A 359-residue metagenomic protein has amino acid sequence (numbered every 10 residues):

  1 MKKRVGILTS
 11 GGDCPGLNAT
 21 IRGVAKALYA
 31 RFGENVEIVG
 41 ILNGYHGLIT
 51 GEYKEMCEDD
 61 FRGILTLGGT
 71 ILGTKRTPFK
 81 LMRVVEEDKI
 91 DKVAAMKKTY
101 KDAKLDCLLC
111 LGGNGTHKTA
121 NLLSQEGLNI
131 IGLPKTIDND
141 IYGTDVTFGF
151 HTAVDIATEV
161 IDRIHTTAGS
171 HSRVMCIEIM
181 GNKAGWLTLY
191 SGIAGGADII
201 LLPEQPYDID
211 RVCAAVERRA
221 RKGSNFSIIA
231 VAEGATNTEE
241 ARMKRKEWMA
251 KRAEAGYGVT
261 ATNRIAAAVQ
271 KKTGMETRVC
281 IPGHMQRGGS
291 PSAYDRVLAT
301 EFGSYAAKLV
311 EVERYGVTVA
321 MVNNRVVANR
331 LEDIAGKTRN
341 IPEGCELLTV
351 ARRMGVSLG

Functional and structural regions predicted by a protein language model:
M1-T9, T20-K104, G115, N237-R242 (+6 more regions): A cross-family phosphate/adenosyl-ligand binding-site feature
L8-T9, G40-L42, G73, C110-G112 (+7 more regions): Short beta-strand segments
C14-V24, L48-I49, V93-A94, L105-N121 (+6 more regions): Short glycine/serine/threonine-rich phosphate/pyrophosphate-binding segments that cradle anionic phosphate groups
G33, L123-T147, H151, L201-D208: Short, acidic/small-residue loops that bind anionic groups at enzyme active sites
T99, C110-G112, K118-L122, F150-H171 (+1 more regions): Accessory alpha-helical/coil subdomains and C-terminal extensions that flank or cap enzyme catalytic cores
G143-V154, G289-R296: Short beta-strand elements at the ligand-binding edges of bilobed clamshell
I265-Q270, S290, D295-F302: A C-terminal functional module that forms or caps the active site or interfaces directly with catalytic machinery
